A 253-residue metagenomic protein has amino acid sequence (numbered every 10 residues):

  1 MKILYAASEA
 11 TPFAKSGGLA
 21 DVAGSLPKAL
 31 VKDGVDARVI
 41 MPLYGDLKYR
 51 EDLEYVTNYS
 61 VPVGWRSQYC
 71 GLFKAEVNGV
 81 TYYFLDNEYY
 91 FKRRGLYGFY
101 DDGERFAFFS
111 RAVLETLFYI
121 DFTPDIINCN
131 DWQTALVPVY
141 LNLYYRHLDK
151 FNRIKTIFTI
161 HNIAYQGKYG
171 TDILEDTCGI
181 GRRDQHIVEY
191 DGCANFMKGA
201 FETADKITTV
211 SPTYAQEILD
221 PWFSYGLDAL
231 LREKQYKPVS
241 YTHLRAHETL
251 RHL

Functional and structural regions predicted by a protein language model:
M1-K74, K206, S211, A215-Q216: N-terminal subdomain of nucleotide-sugar transferases
L19-V22, L47, L53-T57, Y100 (+3 more regions): Short secondary-structure boundary/capping segments
V77-W132, D176-G199: Conserved nucleotide-sugar donor-binding subdomain of glycosyltransferases
Y90-D101, K150-A194, P212-L219, Y225 (+1 more regions): Acceptor-binding helix/loop patch of EC 2.4 sugar-transfer enzymes, predominantly nucleotide-sugar-dependent
D102, F108-F109, I127-R146, I154-L174 (+2 more regions): An aromatic- and histidine-rich active-site surface loop
A229-K234: Segments forming glycine/polar-rich beta-alpha architectures that bind adenosine-containing cofactors
T242-H252: Conserved small/polar residues in nucleotide/adenosyl-binding loops
